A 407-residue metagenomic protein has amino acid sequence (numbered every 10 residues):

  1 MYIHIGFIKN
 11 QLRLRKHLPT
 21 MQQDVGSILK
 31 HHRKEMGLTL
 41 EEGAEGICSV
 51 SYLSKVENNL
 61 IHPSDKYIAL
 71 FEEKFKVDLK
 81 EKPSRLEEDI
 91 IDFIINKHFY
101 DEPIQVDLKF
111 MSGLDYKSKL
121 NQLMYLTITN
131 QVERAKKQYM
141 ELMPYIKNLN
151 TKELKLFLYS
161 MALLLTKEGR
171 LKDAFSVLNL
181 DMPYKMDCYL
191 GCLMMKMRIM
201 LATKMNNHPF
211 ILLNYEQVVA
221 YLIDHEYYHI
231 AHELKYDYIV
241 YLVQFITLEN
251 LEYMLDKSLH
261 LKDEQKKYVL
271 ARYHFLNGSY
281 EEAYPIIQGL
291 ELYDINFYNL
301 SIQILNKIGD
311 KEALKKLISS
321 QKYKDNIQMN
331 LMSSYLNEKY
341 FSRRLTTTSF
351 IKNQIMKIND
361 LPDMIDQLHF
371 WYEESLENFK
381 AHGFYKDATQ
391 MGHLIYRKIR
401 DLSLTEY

Functional and structural regions predicted by a protein language model:
Y2-E35: A short, Lys/Arg-rich alpha-helix, primarily the initiator
H31, E41-E42, L70: Alpha-helical residues within helix-turn-helix
M36-K55: Short alpha-helical DNA-recognition segment
S64-E81: DNA major-groove recognition helix of helix-turn-helix/homeodomain DNA-binding modules
K76-D92: Short C-terminal boundary/hinge segments that cap the last helix of small helical domains
D89-S112, N121-R134: Alpha-helical segment of the N-proximal tetratricopeptide repeat
Y116-D401: Extended amphipathic alpha-helical coiled-coil/heptad-repeat regions
